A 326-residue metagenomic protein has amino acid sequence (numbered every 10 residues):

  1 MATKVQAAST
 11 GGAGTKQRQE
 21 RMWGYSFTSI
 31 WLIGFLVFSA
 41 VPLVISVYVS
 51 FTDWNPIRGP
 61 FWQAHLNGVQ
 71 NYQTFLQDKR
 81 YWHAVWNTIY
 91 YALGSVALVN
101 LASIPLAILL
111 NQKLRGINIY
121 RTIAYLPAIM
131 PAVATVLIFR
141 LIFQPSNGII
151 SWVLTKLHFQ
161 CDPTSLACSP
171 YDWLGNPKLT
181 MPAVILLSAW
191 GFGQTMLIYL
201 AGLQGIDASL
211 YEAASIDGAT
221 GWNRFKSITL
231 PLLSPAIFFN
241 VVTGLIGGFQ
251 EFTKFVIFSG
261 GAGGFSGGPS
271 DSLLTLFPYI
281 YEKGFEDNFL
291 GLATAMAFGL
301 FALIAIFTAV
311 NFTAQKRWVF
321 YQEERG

Functional and structural regions predicted by a protein language model:
M1-R18: Short, Lys/Arg-rich, polar N-terminal cytosolic tail immediately upstream of the first transmembrane signal-anchor
Q19-G326: A structural signal for multi-pass alpha-helical bundles of membrane permease subunits that mediate small-molecule
